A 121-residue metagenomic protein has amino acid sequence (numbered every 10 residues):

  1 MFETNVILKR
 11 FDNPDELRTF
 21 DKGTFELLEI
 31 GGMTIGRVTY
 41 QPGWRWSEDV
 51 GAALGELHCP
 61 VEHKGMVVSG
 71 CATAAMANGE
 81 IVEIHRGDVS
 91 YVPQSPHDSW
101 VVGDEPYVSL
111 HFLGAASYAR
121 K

Functional and structural regions predicted by a protein language model:
M1-T39, S47: A short, N-terminal "cap"/entry segment at the start of jelly-roll beta-barrel domains of the cupin/DSBH fold
M33, A52-N78: Glycine- and acidic-residue-biased ligand/ion/polar-headgroup-sensing regions
R37-C59, P93-Q94: Conserved short histidine dyad/triad with adjacent acidic residue
R37-V38, Y91-V92, H97-D98, G103-K121: A short hydrophobic beta-strand segment most commonly corresponding to one strand of the jelly-roll/cupin
M76-S95: Short acidic-glycine-tyrosine-enriched beta hairpin
